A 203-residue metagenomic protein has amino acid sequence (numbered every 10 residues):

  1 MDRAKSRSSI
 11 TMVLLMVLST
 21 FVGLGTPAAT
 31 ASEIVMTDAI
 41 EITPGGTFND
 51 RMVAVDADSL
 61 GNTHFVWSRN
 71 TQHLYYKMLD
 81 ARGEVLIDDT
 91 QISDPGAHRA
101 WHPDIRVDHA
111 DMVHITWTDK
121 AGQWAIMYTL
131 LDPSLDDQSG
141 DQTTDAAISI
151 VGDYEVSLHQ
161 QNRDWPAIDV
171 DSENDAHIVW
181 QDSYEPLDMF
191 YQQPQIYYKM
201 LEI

Functional and structural regions predicted by a protein language model:
M1-S32, I178: Secretory targeting signatures
A31-I203: Extracellular, repeat-based ectodomains that mediate carbohydrate processing or recognition
